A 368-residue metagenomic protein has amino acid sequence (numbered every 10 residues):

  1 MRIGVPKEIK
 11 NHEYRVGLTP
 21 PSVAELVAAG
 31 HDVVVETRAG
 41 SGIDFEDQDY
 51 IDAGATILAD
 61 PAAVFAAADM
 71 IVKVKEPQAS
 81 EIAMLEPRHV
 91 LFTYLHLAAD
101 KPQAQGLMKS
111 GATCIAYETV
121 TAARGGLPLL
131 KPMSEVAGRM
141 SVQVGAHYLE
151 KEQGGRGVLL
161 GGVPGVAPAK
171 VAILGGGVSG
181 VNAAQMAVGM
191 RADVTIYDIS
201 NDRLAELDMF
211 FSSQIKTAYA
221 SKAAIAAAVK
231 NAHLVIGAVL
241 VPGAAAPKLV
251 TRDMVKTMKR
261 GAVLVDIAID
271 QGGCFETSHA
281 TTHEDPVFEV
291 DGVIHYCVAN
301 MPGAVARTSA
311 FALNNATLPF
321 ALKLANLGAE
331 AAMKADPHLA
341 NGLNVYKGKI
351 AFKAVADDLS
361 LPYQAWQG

Functional and structural regions predicted by a protein language model:
R2, E8, A79-K170, V298-N300: Glycine/serine-rich phosphate-binding loop and adjoining beta1-alpha1 elements at the start of nucleotide-handling
R2-G106, S110: An N-terminal-biased, well-structured beta-alpha scaffold segment characteristic of Rossmann-like dinucleotide-binding
P6-D44, E152-L240, V287: Glycine-rich phosphate/diphosphate-binding loop of Rossmann-like nucleotide-binding domains
D69, K75-E76, L95-H96, S221 (+3 more regions): Short glycine-/small-residue-rich Rossmann-like dinucleotide-binding loops
E76, V136, G177-V178: Residue-level detector of alpha-helix initiation sites
E118-L159, I269, C274-G368: Adenosine-phosphate binding glycine-rich loop
M209-D291: Rossmann-like adenosine-cofactor binding region
